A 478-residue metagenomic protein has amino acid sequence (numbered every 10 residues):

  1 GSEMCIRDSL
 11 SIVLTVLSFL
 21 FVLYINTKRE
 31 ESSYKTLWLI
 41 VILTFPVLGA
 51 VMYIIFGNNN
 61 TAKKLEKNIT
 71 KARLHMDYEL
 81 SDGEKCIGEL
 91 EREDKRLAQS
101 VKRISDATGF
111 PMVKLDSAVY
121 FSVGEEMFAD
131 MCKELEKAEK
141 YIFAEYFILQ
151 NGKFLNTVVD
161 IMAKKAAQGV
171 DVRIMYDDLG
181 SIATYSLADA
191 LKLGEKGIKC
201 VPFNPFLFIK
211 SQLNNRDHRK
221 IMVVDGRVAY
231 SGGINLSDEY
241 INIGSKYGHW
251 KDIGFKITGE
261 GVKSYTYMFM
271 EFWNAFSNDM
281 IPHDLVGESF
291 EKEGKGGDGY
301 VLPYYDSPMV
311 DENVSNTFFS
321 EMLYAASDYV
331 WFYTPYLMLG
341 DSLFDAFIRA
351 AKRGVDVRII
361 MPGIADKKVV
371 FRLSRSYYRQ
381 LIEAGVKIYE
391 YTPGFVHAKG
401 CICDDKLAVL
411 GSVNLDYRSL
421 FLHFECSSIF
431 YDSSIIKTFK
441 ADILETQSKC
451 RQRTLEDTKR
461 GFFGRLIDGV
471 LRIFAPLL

Functional and structural regions predicted by a protein language model:
S2-E3, R7-T317, E321, A325 (+6 more regions): N-terminal localization/anchoring segments of enzymes in phospholipid and broader phosphate metabolism
F147, P335-Y336, V370: Glycine- and other small-residue-rich loops at beta-strand/loop junctions that grip anionic moieties
E271, A346-A350, S376: Short, solvent-exposed amphipathic alpha-helical segments in soluble enzyme and RNA/protein-processing domains
N274, N278, D328-W331, K352-D356 (+1 more regions): Short helix-capping and hinge/turn segments at secondary-structure transitions, especially at repeat and domain
A326, Y336-R358, P362-G363, K367: Helical hairpin unit composed of two closely spaced alpha helices linked by a short loop
V355-I359, G363-D416: C-terminal structural cap/anchor segments
